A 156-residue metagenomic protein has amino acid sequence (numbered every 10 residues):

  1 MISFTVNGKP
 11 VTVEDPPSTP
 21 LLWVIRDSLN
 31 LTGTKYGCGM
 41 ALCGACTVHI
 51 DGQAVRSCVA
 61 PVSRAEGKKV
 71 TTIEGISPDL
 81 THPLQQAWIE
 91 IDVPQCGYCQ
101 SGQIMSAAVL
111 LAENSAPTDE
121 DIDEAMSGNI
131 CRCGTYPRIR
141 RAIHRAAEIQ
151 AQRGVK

Functional and structural regions predicted by a protein language model:
M1-K156: Signature of N-terminal electron-transfer/Fe-S-associated modules in redox systems
